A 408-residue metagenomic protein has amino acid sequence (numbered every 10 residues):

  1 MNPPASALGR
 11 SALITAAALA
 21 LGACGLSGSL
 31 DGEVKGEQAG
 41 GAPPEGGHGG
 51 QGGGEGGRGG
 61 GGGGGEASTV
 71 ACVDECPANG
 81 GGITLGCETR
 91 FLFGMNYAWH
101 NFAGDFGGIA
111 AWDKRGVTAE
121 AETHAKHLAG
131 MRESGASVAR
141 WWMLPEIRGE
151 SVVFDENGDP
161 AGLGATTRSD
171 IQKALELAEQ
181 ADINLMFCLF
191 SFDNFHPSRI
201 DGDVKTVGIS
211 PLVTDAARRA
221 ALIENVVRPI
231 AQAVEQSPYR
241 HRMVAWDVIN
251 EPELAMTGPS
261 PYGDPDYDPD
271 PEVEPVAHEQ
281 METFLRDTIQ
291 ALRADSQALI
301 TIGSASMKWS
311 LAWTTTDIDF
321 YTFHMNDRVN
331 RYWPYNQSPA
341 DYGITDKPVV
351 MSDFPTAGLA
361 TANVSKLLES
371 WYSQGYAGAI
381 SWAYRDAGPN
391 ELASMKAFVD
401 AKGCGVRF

Functional and structural regions predicted by a protein language model:
M1-L8, L13-C72: Ser/Thr-rich, Pro/Gly/Ala-heavy low-complexity intrinsically disordered linkers and tails of secreted extracellular
G25, A71-P77, G86-E88, G403-G405: Sequence contexts marking disulfide-bonded cysteines in secreted/extracellular proteins
E45, E55, E66, D247 (+2 more regions): Acidic-residue sensor for enzyme active/binding pockets
E75-I318, H324-R331, T345-K347, F354 (+4 more regions): Active-site mouth of glycoside hydrolases
P334-N336: Active-site-adjacent beta->alpha loops and helix N-cap segments on the catalytic face of soluble alpha/beta enzymes
D341-Y342: Ras-like small GTPase catalytic G-domain
A362, K366-F408: Aromatic-rich peripheral "rim/lid" segments of glycoside hydrolase catalytic domains that contact and position glycan
